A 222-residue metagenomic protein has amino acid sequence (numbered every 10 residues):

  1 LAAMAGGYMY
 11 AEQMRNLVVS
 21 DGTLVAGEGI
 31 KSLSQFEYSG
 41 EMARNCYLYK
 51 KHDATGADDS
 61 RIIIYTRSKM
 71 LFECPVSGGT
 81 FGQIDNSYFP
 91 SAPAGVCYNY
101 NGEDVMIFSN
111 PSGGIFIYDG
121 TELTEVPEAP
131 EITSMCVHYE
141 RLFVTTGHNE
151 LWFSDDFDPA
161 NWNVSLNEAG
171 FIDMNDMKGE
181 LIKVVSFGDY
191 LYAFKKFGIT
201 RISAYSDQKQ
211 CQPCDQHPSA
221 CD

Functional and structural regions predicted by a protein language model:
L1-F81, I132-R201: N-terminal beta-propeller domains
V18, H52, C211, P218-S219: Residue-level detector of intrinsically disordered/flexible regions characterized by low predicted structural confidence
F36-G40, D85-P90, E125-A129, D173-M177 (+1 more regions): Surface loop/turn motifs at the tips and blade-to-blade linkers of beta-strand repeat domains
E73, V96, Q210-P213, A220: The N-terminal extracellular segments of secreted preproproteins, especially immediately downstream of signal
V76-G113, D119-E125: Acidic, glycine/polar-enriched metal-coordinating patches/loops that mediate binding to polyanionic ligands
G78-Q83, T121-T124, A160-L166, D207-C214: Beta-strand initiation motifs
D119-H138: Asp-box/WD-like beta-propeller blade repeats and closely related beta-sheet repeat scaffolds
Y192-Q216: Surface-exposed extracellular loop regions of Gram-negative outer-membrane beta-barrel proteins
